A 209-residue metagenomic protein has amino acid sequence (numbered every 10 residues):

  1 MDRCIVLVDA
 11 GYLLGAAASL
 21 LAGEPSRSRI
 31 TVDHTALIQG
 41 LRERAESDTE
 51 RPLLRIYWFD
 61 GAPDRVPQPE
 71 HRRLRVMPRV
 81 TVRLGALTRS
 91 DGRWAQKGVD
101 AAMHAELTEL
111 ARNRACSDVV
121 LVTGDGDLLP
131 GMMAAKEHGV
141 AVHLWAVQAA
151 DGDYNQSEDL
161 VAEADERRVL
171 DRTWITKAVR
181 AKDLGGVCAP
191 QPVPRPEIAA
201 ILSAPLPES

Functional and structural regions predicted by a protein language model:
M1-V99, A141: Domain-level signal for Mg2+-assisted phosphodiester chemistry and nucleotide/NA-binding surfaces in nucleic-acid
P67, R75-E208: Nuclease catalytic cores that cleave nucleic-acid phosphodiester bonds, predominantly acidic two-metal-ion
